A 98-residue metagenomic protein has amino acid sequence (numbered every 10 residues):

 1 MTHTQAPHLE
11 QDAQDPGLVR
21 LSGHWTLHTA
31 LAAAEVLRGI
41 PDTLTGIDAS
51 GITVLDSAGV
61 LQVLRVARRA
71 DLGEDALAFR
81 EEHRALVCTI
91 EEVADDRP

Functional and structural regions predicted by a protein language model:
M1-V19: Short beta-strand/loop segment at the start of cytosolic alpha/beta domains
L18-R97: Amphipathic alpha-helical interaction surfaces in cytosolic regulatory modules
